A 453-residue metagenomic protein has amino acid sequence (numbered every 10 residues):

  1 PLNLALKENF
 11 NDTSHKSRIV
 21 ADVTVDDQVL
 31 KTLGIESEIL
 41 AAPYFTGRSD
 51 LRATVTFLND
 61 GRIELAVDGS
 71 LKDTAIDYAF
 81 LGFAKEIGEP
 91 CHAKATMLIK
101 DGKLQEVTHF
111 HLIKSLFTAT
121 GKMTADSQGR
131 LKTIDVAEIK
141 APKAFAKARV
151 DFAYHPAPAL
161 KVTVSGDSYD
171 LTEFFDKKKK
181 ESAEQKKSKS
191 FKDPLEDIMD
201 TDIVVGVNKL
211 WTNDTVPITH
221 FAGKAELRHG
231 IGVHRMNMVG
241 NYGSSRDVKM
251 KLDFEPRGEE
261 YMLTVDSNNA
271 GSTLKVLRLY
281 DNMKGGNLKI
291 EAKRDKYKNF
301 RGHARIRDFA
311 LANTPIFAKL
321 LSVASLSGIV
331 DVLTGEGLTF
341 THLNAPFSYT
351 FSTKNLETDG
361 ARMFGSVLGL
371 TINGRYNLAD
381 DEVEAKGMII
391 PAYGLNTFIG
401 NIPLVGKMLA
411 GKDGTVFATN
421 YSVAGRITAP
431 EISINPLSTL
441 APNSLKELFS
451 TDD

Functional and structural regions predicted by a protein language model:
P1-N9, Q28, E38-A41, G47-D126 (+3 more regions): Solvent-exposed beta-strand/coil patches in large extracellular/periplasmic or lumenal scaffold regions
N3, V136-R149: Long, contiguous interaction/targeting segments characteristic of exported/extracellular or secretory-pathway proteins
F10-H15: Extracellular beta-solenoid/beta-roll
S17, D22-T24, E38-L40: Acyl-thioester-processing domains in fatty-acid/polyketide/NRPS systems
G34-A41, I390-I432: Surface-exposed, gly/pro-biased binding rims or lids
R149-Y169: Flexible beta-edge/linker motif
Y169-L171, T212: Short acidic, S/G/P-rich loop/turn micro-motifs used as interaction or catalytic elements
